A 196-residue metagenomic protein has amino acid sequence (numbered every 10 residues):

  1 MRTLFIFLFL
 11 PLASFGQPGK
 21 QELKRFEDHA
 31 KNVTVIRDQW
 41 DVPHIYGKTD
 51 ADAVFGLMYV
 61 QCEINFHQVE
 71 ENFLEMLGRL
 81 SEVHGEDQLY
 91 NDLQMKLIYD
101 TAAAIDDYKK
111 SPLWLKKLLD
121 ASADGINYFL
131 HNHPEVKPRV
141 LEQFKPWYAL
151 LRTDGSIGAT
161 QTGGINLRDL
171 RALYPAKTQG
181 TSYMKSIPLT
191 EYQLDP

Functional and structural regions predicted by a protein language model:
M1-K20: Bacterial Sec-dependent N-terminal signal peptides
P18-P196: Substrate-recognition/specificity elements adjacent to catalytic centers across diverse enzyme folds
